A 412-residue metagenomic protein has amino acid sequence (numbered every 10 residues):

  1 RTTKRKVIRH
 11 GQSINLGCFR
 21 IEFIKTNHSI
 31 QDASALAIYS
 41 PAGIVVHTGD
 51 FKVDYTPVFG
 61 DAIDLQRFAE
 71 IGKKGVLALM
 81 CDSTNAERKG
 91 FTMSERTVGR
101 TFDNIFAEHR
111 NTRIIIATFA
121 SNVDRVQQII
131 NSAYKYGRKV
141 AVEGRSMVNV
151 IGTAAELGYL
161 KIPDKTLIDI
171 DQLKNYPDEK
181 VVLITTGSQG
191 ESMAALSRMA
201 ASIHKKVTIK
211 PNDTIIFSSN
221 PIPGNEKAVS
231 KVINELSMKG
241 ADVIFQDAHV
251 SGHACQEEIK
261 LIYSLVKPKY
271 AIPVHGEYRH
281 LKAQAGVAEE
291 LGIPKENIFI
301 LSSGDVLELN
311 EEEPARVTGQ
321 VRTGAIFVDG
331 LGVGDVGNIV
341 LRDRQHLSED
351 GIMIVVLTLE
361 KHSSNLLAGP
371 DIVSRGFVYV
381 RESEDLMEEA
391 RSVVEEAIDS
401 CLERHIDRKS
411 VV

Functional and structural regions predicted by a protein language model:
R1-N175, A194-T208, K227-S230: His/Asp/Glu-rich metal-coordinating catalytic cores of metallo-dependent phosphodiesterases/hydrolases acting on
V76-L77, N111, I259-G276: Proline-aspartate-enriched helix->loop->beta-strand connector
T92-V98, P163, T185-S202, I222-A228 (+3 more regions): A general structural motif
Y176, L183-S197, E308-R381: Acidic/histidine-rich
K205, I209, S219-G240: Redox- and metal-dependent alpha/beta enzyme cores, enriched for Fe-S-associated oxidoreductases and cofactor-handling
L236-L261: Generic long, charged, amphipathic alpha-helical segments
P273-P314: Anionic-ligand-binding alpha/beta catalytic cores of soluble enzymes and soluble regulatory domains that recognize
V411: Conserved small/polar residues in nucleotide/adenosyl-binding loops
